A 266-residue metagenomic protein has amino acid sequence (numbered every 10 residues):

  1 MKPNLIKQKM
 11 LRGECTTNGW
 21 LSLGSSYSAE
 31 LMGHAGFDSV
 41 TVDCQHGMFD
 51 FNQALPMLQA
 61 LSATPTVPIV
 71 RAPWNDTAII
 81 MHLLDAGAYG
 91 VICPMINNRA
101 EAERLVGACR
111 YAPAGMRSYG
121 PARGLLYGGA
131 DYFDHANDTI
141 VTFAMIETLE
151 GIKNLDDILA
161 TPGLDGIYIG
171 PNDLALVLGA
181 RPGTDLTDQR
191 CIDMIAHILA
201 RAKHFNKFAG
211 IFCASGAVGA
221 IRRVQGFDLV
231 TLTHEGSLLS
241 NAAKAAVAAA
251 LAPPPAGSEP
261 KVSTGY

Functional and structural regions predicted by a protein language model:
M1-Y266: Expand to "…catalyze enediolate/carbanion chemistry for C-C bond making/breaking, isomerization, decarboxylation
